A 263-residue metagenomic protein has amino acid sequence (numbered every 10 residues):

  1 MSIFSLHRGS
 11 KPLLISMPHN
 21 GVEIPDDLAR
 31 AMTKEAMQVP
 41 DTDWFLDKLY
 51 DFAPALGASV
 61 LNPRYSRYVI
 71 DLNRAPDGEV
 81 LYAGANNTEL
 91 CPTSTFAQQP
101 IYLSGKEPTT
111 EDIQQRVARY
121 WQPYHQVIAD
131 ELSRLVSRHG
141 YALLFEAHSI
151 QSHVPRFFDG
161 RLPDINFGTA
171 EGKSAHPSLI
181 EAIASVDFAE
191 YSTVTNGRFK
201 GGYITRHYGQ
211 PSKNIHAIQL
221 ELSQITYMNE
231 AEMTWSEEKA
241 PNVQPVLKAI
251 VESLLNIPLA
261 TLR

Functional and structural regions predicted by a protein language model:
M1-L144, S149-R263: N-terminal catalytic or cofactor-binding beta/alpha core of small enzyme domains
